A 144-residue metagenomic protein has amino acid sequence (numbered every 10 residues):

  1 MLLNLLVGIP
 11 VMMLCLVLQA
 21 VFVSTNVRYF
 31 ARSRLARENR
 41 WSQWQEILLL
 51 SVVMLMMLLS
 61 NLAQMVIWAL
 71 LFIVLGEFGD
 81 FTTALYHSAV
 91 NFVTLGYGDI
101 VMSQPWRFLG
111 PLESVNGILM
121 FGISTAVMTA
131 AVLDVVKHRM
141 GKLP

Functional and structural regions predicted by a protein language model:
M1-L2, R40-I47, D99-S103: Helix-boundary and loop/linker segments of multi-pass membrane transporters
M1-V11: Feature marks short, highly hydrophobic, charge-poor N-terminal signal-anchor/signal peptide-like helices that anchor
I9-Q19, T83-F92, Y97-G141: Pore domain of cation channels
L18-R34: Membrane-water interface of transmembrane alpha-helices
S33-Q43, S88-F92, K142-P144: Juxtamembrane inter-helical linkers in multi-pass membrane proteins
W44-A63: Interfacial helix-start motif at the membrane-water boundary
S60-H87: Outer-pore turret/helix-boundary of cation channels
